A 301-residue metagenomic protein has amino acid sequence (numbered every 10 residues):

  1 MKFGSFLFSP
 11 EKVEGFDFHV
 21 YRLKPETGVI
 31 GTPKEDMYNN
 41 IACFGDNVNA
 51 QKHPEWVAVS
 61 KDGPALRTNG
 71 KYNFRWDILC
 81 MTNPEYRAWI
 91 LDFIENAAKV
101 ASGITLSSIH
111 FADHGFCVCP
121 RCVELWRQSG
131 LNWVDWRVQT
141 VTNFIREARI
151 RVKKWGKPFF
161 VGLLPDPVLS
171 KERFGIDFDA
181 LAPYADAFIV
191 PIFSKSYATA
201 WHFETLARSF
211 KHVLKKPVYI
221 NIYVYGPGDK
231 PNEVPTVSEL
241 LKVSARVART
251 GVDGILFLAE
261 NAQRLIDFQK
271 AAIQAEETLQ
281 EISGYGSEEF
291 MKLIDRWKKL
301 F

Functional and structural regions predicted by a protein language model:
M1-F8, D135-G175, P217-D229, E260: Aromatic-lined carbohydrate-recognition surfaces of secreted/lumenal glycan-active proteins
M1-G31, N96-T105, L181-A187, R246-I255: Catalytic domains of carbohydrate-active enzymes, especially glycoside hydrolases
F6, H19-Y21, Y72-A88, N132-Q139 (+2 more regions): The substrate-binding groove and active-site-proximal loops of carbohydrate-active enzymes, especially glycoside
V13-E14, P158-A198, N232: Substrate-binding cleft/loops of secretory-pathway carbohydrate-active enzymes
P25-T27, S170-D179, W201-F210: Alpha-helical scaffolding within the catalytic cores of extracellular/periplasmic polymer-degrading hydrolases
N39-N96, V243: Active-site-adjacent "subsite" loops/lids of carbohydrate-active enzymes
T105-N132: Active-site-proximal loop/short-helix segments that contain or immediately flank catalytic acid/base residue(s)
I192-T199, N221-F301: Substrate-binding cleft of secreted/luminal carbohydrate-active enzymes
